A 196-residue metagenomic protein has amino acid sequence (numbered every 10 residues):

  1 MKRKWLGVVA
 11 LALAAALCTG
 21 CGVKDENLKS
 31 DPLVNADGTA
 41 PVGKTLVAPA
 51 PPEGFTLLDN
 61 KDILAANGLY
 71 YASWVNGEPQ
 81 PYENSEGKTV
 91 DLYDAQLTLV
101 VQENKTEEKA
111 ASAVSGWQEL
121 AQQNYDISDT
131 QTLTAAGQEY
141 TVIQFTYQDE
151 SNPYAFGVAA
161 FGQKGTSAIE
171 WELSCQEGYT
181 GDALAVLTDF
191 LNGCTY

Functional and structural regions predicted by a protein language model:
M1-V9: Bacterial N-terminal signal peptides that target proteins for export
A16-G20: C-terminal motif of bacterial Sec signal peptides marking the signal peptidase cleavage site
G22-D25: Bacterial signal peptide processing site
K29-P52: Post-signal peptide N-terminal segment of mature Sec-exported envelope proteins
D37, A66-S73, A136-Q144: Short, hydrophobic/aromatic-rich segments at coil-to-beta transitions
P51-N104: Secretory pathway targeting signatures of secreted, lumenal, and periplasmic proteins
F55, I169-Y196: Surface-exposed amphipathic alpha-helical segments
S115-A159: Signature of long, low-cysteine stretches enriched in small and polar/charged residues
